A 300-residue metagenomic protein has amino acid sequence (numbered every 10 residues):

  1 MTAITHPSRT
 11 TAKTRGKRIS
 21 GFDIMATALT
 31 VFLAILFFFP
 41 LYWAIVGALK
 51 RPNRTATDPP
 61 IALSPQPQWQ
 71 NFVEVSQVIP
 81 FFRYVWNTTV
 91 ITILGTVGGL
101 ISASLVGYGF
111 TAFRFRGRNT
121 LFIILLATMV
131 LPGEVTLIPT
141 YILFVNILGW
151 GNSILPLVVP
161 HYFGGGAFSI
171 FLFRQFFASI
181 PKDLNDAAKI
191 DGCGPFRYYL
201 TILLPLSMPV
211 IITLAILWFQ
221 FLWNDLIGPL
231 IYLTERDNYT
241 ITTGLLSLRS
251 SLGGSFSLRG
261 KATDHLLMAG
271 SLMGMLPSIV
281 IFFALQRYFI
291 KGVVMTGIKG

Functional and structural regions predicted by a protein language model:
M1-I19: Short, Lys/Arg-rich, polar N-terminal cytosolic tail immediately upstream of the first transmembrane signal-anchor
F22-G300: A structural signal for multi-pass alpha-helical bundles of membrane permease subunits that mediate small-molecule
